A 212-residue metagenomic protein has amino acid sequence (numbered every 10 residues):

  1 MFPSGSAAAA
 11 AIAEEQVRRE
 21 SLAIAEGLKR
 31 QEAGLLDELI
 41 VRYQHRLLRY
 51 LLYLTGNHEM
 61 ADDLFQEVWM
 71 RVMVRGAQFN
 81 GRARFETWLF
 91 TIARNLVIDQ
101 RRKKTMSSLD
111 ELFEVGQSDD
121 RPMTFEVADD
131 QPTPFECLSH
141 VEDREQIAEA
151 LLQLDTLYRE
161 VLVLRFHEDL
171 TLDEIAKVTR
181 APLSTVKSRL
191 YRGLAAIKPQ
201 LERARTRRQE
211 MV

Functional and structural regions predicted by a protein language model:
M1-A8, G27, S107, E111-F113 (+5 more regions): C-terminal edge and immediately downstream basic/flexible tail or linker adjoining helix-turn-helix-like DNA-binding
A9-E15, R19, S118-L152: Acidic, proline/glycine-rich intrinsically disordered inter-domain spacer in sigma factors
A25-R49, R159: A short, charge-rich alpha-helical start-of-domain segment used by transcription regulators
K29-R30, G56, E67-R84, K103-K104: Sigma70-family region 2
I40-H58, R75, L151, A196 (+1 more regions): Amphipathic, Lys/Arg- and hydrophobic-enriched alpha-helical face
D63-M70, A83-N95, S188: Structural recognition of an alpha-helix C-terminal capping motif at a helix-to-coil junction
V74-G81, T91-L112, H140, R192 (+2 more regions): Arg/Lys-rich amphipathic alpha helix in sigma70-family domain 2
E145-T185: Helix-turn-helix DNA-binding module
